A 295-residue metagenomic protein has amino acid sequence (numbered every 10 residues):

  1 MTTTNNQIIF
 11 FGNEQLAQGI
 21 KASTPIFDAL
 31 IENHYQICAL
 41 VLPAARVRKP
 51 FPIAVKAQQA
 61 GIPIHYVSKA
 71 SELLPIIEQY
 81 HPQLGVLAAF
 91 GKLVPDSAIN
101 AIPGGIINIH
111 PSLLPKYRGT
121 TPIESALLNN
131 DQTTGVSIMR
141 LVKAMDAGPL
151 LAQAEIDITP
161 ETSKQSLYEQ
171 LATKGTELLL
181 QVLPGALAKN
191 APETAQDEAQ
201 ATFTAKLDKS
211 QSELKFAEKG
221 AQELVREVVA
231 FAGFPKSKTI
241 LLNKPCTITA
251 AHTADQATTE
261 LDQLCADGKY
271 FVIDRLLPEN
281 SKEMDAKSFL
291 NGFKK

Functional and structural regions predicted by a protein language model:
M1-G233, T253, K269, P278 (+1 more regions): One-carbon transfer enzymes
V225-K295: C-terminal active-site/capping subdomain that shapes the small-molecule cofactor and substrate pocket of enzyme
